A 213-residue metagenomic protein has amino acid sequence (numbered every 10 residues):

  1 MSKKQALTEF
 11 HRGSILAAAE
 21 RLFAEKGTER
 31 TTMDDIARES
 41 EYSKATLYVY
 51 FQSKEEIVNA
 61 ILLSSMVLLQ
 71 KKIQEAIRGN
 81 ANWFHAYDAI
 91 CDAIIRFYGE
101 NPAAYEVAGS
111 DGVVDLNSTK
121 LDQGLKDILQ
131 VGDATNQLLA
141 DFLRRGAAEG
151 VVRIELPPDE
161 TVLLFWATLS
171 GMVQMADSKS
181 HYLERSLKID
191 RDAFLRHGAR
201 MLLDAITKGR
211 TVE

Functional and structural regions predicted by a protein language model:
M1-K26, R30-E39, E56: Basic, helix-initiating cap at the start of DNA-binding domains
S2, R96, Q137, D141-E149 (+1 more regions): C-terminal peripheral helix-coil segments that are non-catalytic and often amphipathic
H11-A19, I36, I61-S65, L69 (+2 more regions): Generic hydrophobic, amphipathic alpha-helix propensity
S40-F51: Short hydrophobic/aromatic patch on the recognition helix
A60, Q74-A104, P158-F165: Hydrophobic alpha-helical connector segments
I61-A89, G109, K120, R145-A148: Amphipathic alpha-helical linker/stalk segments
H85, Q130-G132, A148-W166: All-alpha amphipathic helical-bundle segments outside canonical DNA-binding/catalytic cores that form hydrophobic
R96-L138, D159-E160: Short secondary-structure transition hinges
